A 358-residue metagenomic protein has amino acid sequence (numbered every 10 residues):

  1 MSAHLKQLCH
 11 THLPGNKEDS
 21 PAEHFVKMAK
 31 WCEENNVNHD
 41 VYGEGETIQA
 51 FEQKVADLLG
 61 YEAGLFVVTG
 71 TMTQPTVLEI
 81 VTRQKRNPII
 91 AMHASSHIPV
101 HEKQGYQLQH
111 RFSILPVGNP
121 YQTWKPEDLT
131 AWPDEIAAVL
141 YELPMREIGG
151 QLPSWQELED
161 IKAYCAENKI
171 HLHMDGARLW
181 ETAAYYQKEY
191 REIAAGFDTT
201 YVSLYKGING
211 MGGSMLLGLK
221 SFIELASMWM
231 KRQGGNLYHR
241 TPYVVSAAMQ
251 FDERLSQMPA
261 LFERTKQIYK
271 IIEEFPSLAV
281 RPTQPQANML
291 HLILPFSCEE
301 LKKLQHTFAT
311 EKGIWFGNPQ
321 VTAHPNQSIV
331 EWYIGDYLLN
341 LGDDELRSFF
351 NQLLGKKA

Functional and structural regions predicted by a protein language model:
M1-Y42, A56-L59, E331-E345, K357: N-terminal "arm"/small-domain region of PLP-dependent enzymes with the aminotransferase-like
E18-T69, I80-R83, A94-P99, G105-Q107 (+1 more regions): Conserved N-terminal alpha-helix of the aminotransferase class I/II PLP-enzyme fold
T82-Y141: PLP-dependent aminotransferase-like
Q122-G176: Active-site phosphate-binding strand-loop segment of PLP-dependent enzymes
E147, L152, A195-A287, F296: Active-site C-terminal subdomain of aminotransferase-like
L152-I161, E167, R178-T199: Active-site pre-lysine segment of PLP-dependent enzymes
S277-K357: Conserved C-terminal alpha-helix-loop-beta "cap" of PLP-dependent enzymes that closes/shapes the active-site mouth
